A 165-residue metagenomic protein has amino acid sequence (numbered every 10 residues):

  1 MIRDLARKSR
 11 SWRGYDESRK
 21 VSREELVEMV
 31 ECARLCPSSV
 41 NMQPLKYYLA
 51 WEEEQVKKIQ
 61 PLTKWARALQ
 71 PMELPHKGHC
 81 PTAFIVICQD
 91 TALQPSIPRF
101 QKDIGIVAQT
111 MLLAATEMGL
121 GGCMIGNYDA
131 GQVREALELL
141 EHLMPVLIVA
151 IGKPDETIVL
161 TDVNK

Functional and structural regions predicted by a protein language model:
D4-K8, K20, I148-K165: C-terminal helix-cap and adjacent tail motif
W12-E28: A short N-terminal beta-strand-loop micro-motif at the entrance of redox/enzyme domains
E25-V27, E31, S39-G105: Glycine/small-residue-rich phosphate/adenosyl-binding loop
A33-R34, I85, L93-A136: Small-aliphatic-rich amphipathic alpha-helix that forms the alpha element of a beta-alpha
K46, Y128-A130, L147: Residue-level "edge-of-site" marker
A83, M118, P145-L147: Generic beta-strand structural signal
Q89, N127, K153: Short secondary-structure boundary segments
L137-V146: Short, electropositive alpha-helical surface patch
